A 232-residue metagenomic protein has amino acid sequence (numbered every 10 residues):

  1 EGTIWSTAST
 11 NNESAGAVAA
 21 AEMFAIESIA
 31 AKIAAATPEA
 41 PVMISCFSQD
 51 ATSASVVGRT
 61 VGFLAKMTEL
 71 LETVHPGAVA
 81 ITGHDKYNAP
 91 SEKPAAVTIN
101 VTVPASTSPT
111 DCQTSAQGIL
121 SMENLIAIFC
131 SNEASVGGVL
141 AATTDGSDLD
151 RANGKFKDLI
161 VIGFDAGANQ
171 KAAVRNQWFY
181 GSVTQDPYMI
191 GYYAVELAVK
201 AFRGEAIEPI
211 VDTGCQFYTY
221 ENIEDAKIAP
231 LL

Functional and structural regions predicted by a protein language model:
E1-L232: A residue-level marker of the well-folded mature domains of exported/periplasmic proteins
